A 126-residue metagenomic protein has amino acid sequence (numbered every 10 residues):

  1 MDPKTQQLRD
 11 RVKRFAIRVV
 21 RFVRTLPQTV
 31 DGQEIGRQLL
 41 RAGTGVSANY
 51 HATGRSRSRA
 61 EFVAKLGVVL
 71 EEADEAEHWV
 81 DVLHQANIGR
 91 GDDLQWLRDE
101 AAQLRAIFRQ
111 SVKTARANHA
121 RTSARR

Functional and structural regions predicted by a protein language model:
M1-R126: Amphipathic alpha-helical assembly/interaction segments
